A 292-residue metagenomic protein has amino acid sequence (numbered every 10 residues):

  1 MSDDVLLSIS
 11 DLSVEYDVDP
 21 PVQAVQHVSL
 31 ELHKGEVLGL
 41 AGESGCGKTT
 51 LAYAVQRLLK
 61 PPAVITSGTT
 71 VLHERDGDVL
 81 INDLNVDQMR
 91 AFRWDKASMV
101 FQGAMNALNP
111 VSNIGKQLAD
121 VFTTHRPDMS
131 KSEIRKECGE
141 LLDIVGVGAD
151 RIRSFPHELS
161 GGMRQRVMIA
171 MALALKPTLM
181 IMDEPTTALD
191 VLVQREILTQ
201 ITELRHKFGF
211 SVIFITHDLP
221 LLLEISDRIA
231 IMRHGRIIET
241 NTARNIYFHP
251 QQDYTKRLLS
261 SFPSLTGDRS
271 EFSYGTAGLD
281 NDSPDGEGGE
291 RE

Functional and structural regions predicted by a protein language model:
D3-V5, V145, I152, T242-E292: Short catalytic/signature loops enriched in Gly
H73, D120, S132-D150, L259-S260: Conserved ABC ATPase "signature" region
F155-L159, M163: Conserved ABC ATPase signature
A174-T178: A short, proline-enriched helix->beta-strand linker immediately N-terminal to the Walker B motif in ABC-type P-loop
L222-E224: A short, surface-exposed alpha-helical micro-motif characterized by mixed small hydrophobic and charged/polar residues
R228, T240: Short, glycine/charged-rich "phosphate-handling" switch motifs in NTP-dependent and phosphotransfer domains
